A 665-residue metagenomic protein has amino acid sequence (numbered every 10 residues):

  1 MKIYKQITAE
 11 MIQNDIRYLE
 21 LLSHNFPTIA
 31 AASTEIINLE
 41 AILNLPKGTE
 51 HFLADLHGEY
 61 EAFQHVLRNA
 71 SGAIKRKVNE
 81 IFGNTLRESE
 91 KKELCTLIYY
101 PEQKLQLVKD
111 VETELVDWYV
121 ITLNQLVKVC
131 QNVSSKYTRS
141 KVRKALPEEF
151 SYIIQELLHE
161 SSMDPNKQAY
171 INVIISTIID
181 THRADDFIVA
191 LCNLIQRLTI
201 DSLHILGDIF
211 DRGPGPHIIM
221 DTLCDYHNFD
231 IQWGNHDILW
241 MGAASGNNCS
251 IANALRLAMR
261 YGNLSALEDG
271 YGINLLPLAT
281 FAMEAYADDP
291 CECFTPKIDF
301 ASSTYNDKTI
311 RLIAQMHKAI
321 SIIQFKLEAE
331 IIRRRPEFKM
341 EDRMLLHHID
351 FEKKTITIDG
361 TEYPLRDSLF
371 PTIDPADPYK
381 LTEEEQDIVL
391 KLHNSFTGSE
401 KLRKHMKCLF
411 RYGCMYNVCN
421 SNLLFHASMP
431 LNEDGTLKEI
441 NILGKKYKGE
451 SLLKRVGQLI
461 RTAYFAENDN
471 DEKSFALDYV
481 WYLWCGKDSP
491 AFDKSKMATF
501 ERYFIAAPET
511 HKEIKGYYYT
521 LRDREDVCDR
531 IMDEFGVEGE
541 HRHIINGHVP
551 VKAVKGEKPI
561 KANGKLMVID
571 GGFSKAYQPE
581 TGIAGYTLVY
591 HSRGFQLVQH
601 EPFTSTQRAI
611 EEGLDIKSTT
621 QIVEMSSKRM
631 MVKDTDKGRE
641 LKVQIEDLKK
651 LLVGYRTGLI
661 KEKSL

Functional and structural regions predicted by a protein language model:
K2-L665: Feature recognizes metal-dependent phosphohydrolase scaffolds
